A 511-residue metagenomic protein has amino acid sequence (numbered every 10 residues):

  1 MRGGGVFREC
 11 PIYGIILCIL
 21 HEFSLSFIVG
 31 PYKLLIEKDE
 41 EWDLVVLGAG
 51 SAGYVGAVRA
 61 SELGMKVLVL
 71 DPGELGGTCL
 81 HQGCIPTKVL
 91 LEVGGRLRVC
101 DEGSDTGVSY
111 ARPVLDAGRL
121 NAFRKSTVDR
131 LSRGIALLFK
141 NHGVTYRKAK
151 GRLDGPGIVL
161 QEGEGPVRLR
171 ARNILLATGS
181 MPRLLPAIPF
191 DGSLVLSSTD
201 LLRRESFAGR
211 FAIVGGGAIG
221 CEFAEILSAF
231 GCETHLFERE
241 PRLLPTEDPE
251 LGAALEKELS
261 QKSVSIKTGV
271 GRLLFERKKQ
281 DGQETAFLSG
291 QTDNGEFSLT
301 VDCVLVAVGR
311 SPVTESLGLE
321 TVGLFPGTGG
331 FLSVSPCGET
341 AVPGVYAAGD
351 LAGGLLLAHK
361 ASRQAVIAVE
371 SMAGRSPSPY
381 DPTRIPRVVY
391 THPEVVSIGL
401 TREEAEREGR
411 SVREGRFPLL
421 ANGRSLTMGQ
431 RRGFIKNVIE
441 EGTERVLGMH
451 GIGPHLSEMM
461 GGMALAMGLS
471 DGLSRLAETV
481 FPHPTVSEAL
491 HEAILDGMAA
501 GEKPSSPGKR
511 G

Functional and structural regions predicted by a protein language model:
I15-K33: Short, positively charged and aromatic/hydrophobic N-terminal segments
I28-W42, V58-M65, L70-F207, E240-L244 (+6 more regions): Glycine-rich flavin
P31, C84, T178-E233, F237 (+4 more regions): Glycine-rich dinucleotide-binding loop and its adjacent helix/turn
K38-G50, G209-V214: Beta1/beta-strand and adjacent pyrophosphate-binding region of the FAD-binding site in flavoprotein oxidoreductases
L47-A52, V58-G73, T78, I85 (+3 more regions): Flexible, glycine-rich terminal cap/loop adjacent to redox cofactors in electron-transfer oxidoreductases
T145-K148, R152-E164, L169, F230-P336 (+3 more regions): A Rossmann-like FAD-binding core segment of flavoenzymes
D191-F207, S298-S371: FAD-site-proximal beta/loop scaffold in flavoenzymes
